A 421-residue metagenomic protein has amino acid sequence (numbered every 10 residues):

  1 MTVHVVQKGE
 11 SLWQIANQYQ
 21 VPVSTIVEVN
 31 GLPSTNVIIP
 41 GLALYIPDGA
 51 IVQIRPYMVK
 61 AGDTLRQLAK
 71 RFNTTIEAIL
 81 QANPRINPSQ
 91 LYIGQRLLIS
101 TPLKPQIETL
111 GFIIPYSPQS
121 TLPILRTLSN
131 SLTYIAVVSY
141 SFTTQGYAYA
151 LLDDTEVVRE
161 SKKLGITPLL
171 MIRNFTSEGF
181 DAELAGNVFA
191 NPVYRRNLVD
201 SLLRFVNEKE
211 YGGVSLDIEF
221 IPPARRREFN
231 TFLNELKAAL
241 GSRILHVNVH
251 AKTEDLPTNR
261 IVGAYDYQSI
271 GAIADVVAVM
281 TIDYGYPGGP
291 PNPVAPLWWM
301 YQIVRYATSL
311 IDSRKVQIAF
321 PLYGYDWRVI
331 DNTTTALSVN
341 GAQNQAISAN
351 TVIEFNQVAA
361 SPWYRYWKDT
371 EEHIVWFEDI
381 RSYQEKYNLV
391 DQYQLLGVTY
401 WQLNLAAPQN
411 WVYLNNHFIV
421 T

Functional and structural regions predicted by a protein language model:
M1-Q20, L42-L44, D48-N73: Primarily a LysM-type cell-wall glycan-binding module
P102-L198: Glycan-recognition patch characteristic of GH18 chitinases/ENGases and related GlcNAc/peptidoglycan-binding proteins
T109-I113, T133-V137, P168-I172, V214-L216 (+4 more regions): Hydrophobic faces of well-ordered beta-strands that scaffold small-molecule active sites in alpha/beta enzyme cores
P118-T143, S201-V214, K386-V398: Catalytic domains of carbohydrate-active enzymes, especially glycoside hydrolases
Q145-L152, R226-N230, N234-S348: Substrate-binding surface in catalytic domains of secreted glycosidases
N174-F180, L184-A185, L322-K386, F418-T421: Glycan-binding loop/region signatures in secreted carbohydrate-active enzymes
N197-E228, V276-P290: Active-site groove signature of glycoside hydrolases
K386-T421: Acidic/aromatic/glycine-rich contiguous surface patches that form carbohydrate-binding/processing clefts and analogous
